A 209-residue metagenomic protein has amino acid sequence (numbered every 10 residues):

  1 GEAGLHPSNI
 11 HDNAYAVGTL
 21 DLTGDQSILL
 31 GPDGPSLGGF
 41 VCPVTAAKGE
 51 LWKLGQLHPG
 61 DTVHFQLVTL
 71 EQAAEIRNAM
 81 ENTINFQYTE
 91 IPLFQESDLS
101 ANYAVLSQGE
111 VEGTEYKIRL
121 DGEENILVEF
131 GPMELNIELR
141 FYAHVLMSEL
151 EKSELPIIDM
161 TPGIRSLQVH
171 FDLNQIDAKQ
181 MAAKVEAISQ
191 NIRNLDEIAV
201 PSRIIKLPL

Functional and structural regions predicted by a protein language model:
G1-L209: Glycine-rich active-site loops that engage anionic ligands at enzyme catalytic sites
